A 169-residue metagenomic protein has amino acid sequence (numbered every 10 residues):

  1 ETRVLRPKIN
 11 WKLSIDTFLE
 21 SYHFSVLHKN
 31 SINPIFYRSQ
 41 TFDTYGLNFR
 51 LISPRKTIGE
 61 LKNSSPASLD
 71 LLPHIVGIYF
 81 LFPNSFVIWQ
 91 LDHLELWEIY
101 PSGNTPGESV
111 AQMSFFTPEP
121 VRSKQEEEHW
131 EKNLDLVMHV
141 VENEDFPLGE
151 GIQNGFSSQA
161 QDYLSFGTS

Functional and structural regions predicted by a protein language model:
E1-S169: C-terminal catalytic domain of Rieske-type non-heme iron oxygenases
